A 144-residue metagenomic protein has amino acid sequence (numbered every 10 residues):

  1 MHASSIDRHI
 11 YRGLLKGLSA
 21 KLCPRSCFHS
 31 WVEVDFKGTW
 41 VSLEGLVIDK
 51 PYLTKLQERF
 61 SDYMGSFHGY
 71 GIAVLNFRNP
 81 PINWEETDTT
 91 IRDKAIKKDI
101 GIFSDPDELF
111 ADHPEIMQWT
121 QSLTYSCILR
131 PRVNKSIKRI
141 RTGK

Functional and structural regions predicted by a protein language model:
M1: Active-site nucleophilic cysteine motif
S5-K144: His-Asp-centered catalytic microenvironments across diverse enzyme cores, prominently the transglutaminase-like
